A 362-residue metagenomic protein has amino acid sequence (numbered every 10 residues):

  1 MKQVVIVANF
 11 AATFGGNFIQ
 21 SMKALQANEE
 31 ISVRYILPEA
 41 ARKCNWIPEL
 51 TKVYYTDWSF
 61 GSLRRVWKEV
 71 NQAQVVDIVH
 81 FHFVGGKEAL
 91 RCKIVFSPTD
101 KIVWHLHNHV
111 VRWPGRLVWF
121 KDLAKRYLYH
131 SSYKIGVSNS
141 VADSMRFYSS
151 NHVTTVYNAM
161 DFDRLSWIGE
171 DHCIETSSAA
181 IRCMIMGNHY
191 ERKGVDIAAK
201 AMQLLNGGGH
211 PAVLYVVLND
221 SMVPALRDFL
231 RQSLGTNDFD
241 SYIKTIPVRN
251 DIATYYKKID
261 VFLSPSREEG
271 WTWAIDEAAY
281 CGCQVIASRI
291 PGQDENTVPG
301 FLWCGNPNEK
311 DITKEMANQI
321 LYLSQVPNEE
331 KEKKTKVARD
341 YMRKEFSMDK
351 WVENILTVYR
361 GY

Functional and structural regions predicted by a protein language model:
T13-K23, N188-L204: A conserved mid-protein helix/loop that constitutes part of the nucleotide-sugar donor-binding site
K43-W46, Y215-D240: Short, structured helix-loop element that forms part of the nucleotide-activated donor/catalytic region
F81-A89, L106-H109: Short His-centered aromatic/hydrophobic patch
F147, Y157-A179: Acidic anion/phosphate-binding donor-loop and adjacent secondary structure in glycosyltransferase catalytic cores
V248, R267: Aromatic "clamp/platform" in nucleotide-sugar-dependent glycosyltransferases that forms part of the donor/acceptor
Q284-A287: Short hydrophobic beta-strand element within catalytic cores of glycosyltransferases and related nucleotide-activated
D294-Y322: Change "using UDP/GDP/dTDP sugars" to "using nucleotide sugars
N328-R360: A charged, aromatic-enriched C-terminal amphipathic alpha-helix characteristic of glycosyltransferases across folds
